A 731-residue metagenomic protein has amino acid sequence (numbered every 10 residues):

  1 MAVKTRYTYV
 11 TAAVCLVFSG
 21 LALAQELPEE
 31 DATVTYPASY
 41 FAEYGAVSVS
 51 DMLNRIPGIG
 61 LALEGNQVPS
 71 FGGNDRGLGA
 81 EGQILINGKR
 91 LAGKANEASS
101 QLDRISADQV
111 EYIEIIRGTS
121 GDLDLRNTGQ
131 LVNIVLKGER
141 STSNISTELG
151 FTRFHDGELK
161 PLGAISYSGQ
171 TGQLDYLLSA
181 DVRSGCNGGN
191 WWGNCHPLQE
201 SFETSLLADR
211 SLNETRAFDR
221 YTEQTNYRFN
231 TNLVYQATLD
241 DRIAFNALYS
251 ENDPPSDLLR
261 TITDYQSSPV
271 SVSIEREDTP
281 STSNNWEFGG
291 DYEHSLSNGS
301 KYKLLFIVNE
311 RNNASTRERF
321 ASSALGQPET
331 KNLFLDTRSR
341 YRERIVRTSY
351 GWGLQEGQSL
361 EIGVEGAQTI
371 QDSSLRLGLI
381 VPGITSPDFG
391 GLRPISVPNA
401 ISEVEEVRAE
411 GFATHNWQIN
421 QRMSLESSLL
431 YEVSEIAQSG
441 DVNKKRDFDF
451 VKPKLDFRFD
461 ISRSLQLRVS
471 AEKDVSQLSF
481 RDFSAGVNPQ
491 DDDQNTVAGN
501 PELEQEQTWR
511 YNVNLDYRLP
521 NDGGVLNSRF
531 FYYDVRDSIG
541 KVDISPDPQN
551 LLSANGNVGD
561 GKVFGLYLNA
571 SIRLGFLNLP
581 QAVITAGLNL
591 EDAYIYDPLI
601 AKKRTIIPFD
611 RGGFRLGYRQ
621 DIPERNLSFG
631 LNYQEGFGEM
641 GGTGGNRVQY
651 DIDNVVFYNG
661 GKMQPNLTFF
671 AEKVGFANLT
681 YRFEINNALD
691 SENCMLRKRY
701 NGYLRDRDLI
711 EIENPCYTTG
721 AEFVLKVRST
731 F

Functional and structural regions predicted by a protein language model:
L27, V34, S50-K94: Extracytoplasmic beta-strand/coil segments of soluble accessory domains associated with Gram-negative outer-membrane
V49-M52, V68-G73, L85, S100-Q101 (+2 more regions): N-terminal periplasmic accessory domains that precede and gate Gram-negative outer-membrane beta-barrel machines
K89-R117, T231: Short acidic/polar hinge/loop motifs at secondary-structure boundaries that mediate gating or recognition
I105-N144, G189: A beta-strand signature from Gram-negative outer-membrane beta-barrel systems, especially the internal plug domain
D156-L258, P280-S297, L455: Transmembrane beta-barrel wall of Gram-negative outer-membrane proteins
E277, S281-N285, S339, S402-E406 (+5 more regions): Outer-membrane beta-barrel signature, preferentially recognizing the C-terminal barrel domain of Gram-negative
F531-D534, A554-G644: Gram-negative outer-membrane beta-barrel transporters
M640-G644, A671-F731: C-terminal beta-signal and adjacent terminal beta-strands/loops of Gram-negative outer-membrane beta-barrel proteins
